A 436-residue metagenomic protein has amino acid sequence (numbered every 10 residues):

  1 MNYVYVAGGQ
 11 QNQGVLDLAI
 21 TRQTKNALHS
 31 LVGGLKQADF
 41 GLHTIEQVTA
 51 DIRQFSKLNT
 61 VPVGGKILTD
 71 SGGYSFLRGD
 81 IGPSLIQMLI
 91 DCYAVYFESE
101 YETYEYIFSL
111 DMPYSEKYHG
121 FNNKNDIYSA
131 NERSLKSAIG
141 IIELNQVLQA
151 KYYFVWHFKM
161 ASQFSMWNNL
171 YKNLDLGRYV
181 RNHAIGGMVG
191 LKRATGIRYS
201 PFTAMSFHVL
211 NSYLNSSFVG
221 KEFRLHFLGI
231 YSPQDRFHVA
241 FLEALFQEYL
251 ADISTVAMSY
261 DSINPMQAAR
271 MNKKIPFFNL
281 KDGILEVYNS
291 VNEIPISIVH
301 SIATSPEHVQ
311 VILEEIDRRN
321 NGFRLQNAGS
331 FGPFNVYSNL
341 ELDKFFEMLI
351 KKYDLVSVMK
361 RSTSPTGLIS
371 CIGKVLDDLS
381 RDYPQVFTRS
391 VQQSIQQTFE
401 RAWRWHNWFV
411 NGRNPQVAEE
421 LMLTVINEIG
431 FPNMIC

Functional and structural regions predicted by a protein language model:
M1-V147, S380, P384, Q393-Q396 (+3 more regions): Non-catalytic, usually N-terminal nucleic-acid engagement modules in DNA/RNA processing proteins
M1-V32, A94, S212-F223, A244-C436: Alpha/beta catalytic cores of nucleotide-metabolism and tRNA/nucleoside-modifying enzymes
Y3-Y5, Y74, Y93-Y96, Y101-Y106 (+15 more regions): Sequence-level detector for tyrosine residue identity
T21, K36, T44, G79-S84 (+12 more regions): Serine/threonine-rich low-complexity intrinsically disordered regions
K25, K36, K57, K66 (+14 more regions): Context-gated lysine
T60-G64, Q146, D175-G177, Y249-S254: Glycine-centered secondary-structure boundary/capping sites
C92-E100, S134-Q146, L170-D175, V209-F218 (+1 more regions): Hydrophobic, Leu/Ile/Phe/Ala-enriched alpha-helical segments that form helix-helix packing faces
N123-I127, K151-A244, I253-I284: Glycine/Thr-rich beta-alpha phosphate-binding loop at enzyme active sites
